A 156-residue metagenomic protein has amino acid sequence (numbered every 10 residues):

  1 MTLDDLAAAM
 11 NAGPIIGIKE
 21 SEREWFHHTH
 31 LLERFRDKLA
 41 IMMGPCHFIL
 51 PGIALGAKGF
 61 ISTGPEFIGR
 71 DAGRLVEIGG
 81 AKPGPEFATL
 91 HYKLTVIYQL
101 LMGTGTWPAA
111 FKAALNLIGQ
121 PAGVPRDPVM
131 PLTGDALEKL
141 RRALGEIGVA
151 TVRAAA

Functional and structural regions predicted by a protein language model:
M1-T95, L100-M102: Catalytic alpha/beta core domains of metabolic enzymes, predominantly
A57, G64, I68-A156: C-terminal alpha-helical cap/extension of soluble enzyme domains
